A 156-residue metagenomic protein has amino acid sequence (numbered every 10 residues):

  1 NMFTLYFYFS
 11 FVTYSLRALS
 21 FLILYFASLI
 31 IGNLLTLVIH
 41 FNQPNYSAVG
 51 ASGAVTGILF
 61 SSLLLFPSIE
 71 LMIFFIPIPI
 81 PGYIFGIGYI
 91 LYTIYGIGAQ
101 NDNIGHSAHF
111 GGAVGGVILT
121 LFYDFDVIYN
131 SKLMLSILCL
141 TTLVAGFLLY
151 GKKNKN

Functional and structural regions predicted by a protein language model:
N1-N156: A detector for small-residue-rich transmembrane helices and their helix-helix packing motifs
